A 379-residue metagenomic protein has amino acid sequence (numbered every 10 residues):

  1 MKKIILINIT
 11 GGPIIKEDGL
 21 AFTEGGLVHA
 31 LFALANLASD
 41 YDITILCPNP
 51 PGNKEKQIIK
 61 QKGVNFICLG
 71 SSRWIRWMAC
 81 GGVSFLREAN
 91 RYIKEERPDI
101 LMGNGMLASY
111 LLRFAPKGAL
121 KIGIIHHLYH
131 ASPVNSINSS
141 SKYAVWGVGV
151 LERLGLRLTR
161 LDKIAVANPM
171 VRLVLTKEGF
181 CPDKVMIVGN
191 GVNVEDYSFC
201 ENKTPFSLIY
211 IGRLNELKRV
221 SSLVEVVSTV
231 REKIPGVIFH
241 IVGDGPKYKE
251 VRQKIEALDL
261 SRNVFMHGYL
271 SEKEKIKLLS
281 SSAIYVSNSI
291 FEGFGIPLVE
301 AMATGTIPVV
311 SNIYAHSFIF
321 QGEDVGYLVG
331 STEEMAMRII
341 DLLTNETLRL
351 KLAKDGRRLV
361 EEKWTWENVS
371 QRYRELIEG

Functional and structural regions predicted by a protein language model:
M1-G52: N-terminal subdomain of nucleotide-sugar transferases
F32, N90, Y129, Y143-I164 (+2 more regions): Membrane-proximal helix-turn-helix segments that form the acceptor-binding/catalytic region of lipid-linked
G103-A108, I125: Short His-centered aromatic/hydrophobic patch
A165, E201-K218, V224-V227, H240: Conserved donor-binding/catalytic core segment of Leloir-type glycosyltransferases
M170, G191: Carbohydrate-associated surface elements
I290: Aromatic "clamp/platform" in nucleotide-sugar-dependent glycosyltransferases that forms part of the donor/acceptor
I307-V310: Short hydrophobic beta-strand element within catalytic cores of glycosyltransferases and related nucleotide-activated
G322-E333, D341-T347: Conserved acidic donor-binding segment of nucleotide-sugar-dependent glycosyltransferases
